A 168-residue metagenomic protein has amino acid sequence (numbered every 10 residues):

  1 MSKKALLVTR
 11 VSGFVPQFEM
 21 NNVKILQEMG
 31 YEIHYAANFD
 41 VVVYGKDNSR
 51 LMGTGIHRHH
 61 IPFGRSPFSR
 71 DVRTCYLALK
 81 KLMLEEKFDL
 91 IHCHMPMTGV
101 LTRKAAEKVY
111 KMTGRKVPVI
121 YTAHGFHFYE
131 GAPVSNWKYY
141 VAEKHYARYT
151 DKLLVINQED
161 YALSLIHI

Functional and structural regions predicted by a protein language model:
S2-N22: Nucleotide-activated donor-dependent transferases that construct or modify glycoconjugates
K4-L6, K108-H127, L154: Active-site proximal beta-strand in glycosyltransferases
P16-M29, Y44-R50: Short amphipathic alpha-helix
N38, G53-K80, E130-S135: A short, charged, and often flexible helix/loop element on the N-terminal side of the glycosyltransferase catalytic
R70-L77, V117-P118, H127-Y149: Nucleotide-sugar donor phosphate/pyrophosphate-binding loop at the beta->alpha transition of glycosyltransferases
I91-H92, Y149-Q158: A short beta-strand/loop micro-motif in the catalytic core of glycosyltransferases that engages the nucleotide-sugar
C93-G99: Short His-centered aromatic/hydrophobic patch
I166-I168: Conserved small/polar residues in nucleotide/adenosyl-binding loops
